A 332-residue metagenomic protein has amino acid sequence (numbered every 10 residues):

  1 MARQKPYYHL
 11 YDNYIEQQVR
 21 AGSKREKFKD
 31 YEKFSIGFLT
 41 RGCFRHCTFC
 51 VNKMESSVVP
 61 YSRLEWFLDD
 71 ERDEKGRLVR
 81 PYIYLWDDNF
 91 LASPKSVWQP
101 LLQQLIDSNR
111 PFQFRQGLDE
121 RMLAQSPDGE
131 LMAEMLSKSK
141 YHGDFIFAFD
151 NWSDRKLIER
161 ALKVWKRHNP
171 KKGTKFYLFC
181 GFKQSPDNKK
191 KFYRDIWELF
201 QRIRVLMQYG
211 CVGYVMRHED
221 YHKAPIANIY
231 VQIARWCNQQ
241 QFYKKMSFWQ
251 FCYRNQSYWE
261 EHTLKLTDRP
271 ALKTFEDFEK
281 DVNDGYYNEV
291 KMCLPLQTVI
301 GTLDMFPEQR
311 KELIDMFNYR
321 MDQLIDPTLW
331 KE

Functional and structural regions predicted by a protein language model:
M1-Y84: Acidic, low-complexity intrinsically disordered segments
Q17-E26, D69-R80, L123-K140, K183-W197 (+4 more regions): Intrinsically disordered, low-complexity coil segments
F34-I36, V51-S57, W86-D88, D144-N151 (+1 more regions): Surface-exposed cleft-lining segments at the edges of enzyme active sites
H46-F49, S56-V58, A92-P94, Q184-P186 (+1 more regions): Short catalytic/ligand-binding loop motif for oxyanion handling, primarily in non-cytosolic enzymes, centered on
L68-F182: Conserved SAM/AdoMet-binding glycine-rich loop
P81-Y84, K140-I146, S153-W236, Q240: Conserved C-terminal portion of the radical SAM core fold that forms the substrate/S-adenosylmethionine-binding
Q232-E332: Radical SAM enzyme core and accessory elements
